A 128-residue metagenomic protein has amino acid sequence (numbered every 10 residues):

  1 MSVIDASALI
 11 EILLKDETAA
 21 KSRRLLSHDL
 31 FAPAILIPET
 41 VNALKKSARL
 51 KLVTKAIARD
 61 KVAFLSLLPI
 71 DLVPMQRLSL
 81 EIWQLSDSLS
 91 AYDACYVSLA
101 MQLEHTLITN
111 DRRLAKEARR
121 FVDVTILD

Functional and structural regions predicted by a protein language model:
M1, V97-D128: Acidic, PIN/NYN-like endoribonuclease modules and their adjacent C-terminal/linker elements
M1-I35, L50-R59, R112: Short, well-structured N-terminal submotif of metal-dependent ribonuclease cores
K21, E39, E81, K116-E117: Phosphate- and divalent-cation-binding pockets in alpha/beta enzyme and binding domains that engage nucleotide-derived
H28-L30, I70, M101-T106: Short active-site oxyanion
E39-A43, K61-F64, E81, L99: A general alpha-helix detector
N42-R49, Q102: Short glycine/serine- and small hydrophobic-enriched flexible loop segments
I57-D87: Acidic catalytic patch
S90-Y92: Helix-loop-beta junctions that constitute the ligand-sensing/allosteric loops of cytosolic regulatory sensor domains
